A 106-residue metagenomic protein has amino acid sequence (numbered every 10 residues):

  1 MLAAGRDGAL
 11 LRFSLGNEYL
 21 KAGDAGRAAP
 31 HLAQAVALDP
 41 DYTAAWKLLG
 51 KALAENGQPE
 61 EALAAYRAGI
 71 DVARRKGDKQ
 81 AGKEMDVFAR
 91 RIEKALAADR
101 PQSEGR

Functional and structural regions predicted by a protein language model:
A4, L38, E55, V72-K76: Structural marker of alpha-solenoid helical repeat scaffolds
